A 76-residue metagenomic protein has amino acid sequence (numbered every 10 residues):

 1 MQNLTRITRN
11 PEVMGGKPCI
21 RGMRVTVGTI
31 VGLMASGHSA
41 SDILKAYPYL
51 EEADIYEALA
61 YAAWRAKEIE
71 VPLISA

Functional and structural regions predicted by a protein language model:
M1-M14: Basic, low-complexity segments
G16-C19: Strongly charged, low-complexity linkers/loops
T26-A76: Long, charge-rich, low-complexity alpha-helical segments
